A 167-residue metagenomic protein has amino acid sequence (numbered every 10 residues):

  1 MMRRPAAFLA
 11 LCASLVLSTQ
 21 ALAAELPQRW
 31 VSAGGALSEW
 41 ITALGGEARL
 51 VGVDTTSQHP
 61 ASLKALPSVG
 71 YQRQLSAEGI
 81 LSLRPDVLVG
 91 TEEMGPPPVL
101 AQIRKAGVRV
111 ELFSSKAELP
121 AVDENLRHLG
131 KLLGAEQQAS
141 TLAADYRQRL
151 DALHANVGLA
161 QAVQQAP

Functional and structural regions predicted by a protein language model:
M1-L9: Bacterial N-terminal signal peptides that target proteins for export
R3-R4, R29, R73, R149: Basic side chains
L9-Q20: Bacterial N-terminal signal peptides
A23-R29, P98-P167: Extracytoplasmic substrate-binding proteins
Q28-L83, V87-V99: A short, structured surface patch at a secondary-structure boundary
